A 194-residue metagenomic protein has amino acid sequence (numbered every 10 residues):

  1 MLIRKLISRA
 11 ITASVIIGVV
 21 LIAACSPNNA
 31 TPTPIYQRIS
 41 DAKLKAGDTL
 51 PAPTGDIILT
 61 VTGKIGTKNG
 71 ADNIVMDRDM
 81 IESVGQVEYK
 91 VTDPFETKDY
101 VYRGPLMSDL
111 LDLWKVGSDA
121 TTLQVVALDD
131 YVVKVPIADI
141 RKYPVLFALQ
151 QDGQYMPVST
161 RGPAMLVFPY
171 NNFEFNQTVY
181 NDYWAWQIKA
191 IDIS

Functional and structural regions predicted by a protein language model:
L2-S14: Bacterial N-terminal signal peptides that target proteins for export
L21-A24: C-terminal motif of bacterial Sec signal peptides marking the signal peptidase cleavage site
S26-S194: N-terminal intrinsically disordered, low-complexity segments enriched in P/E/S/T
